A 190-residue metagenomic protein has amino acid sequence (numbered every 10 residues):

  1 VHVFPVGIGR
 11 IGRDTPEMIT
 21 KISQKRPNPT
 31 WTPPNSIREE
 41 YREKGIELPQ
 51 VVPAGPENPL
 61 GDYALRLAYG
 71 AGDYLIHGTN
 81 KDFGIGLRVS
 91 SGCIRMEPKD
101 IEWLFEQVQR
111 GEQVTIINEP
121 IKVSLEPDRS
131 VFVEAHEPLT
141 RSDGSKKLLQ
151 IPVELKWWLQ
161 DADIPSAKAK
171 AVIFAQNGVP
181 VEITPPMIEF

Functional and structural regions predicted by a protein language model:
V1-H2, T15, T30-P33, R141-G144: Short, solvent-exposed loop/turn elements at domain surfaces
V1-Q24: Glycine-rich catalytic cores of cysteine/serine-nucleophile enzymes that process amide/ester linkages in cell-envelope
F4-P5, T32-P33, Y41-E43: Secreted/periplasmic proteins
G7-R10, N28, N80-D82: Short, solvent-exposed aromatic-acidic interface loops
R13, N28, E119-V123: Short, charged beta-turn/beta-strand-edge "cap" motif at the junction between a beta-strand and an adjacent loop
T20, P29-T32, K44-L48: Soluble "head" domains of membrane/secretory-pathway proteins
S36-F190: Exported/periplasmic cell-wall-interacting domains
